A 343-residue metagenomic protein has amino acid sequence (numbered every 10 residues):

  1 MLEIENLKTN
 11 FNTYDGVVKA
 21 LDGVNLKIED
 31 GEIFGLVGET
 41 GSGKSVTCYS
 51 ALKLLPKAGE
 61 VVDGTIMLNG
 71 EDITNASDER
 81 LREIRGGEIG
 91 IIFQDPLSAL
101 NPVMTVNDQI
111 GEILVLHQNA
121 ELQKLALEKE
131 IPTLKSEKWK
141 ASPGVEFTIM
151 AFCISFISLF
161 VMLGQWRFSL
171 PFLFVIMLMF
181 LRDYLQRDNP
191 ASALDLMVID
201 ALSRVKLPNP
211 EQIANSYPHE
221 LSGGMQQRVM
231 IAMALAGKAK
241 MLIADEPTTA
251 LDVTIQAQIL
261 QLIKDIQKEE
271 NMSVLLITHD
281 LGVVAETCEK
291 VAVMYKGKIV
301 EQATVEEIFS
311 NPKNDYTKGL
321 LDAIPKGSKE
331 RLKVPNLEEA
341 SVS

Functional and structural regions predicted by a protein language model:
V61-D72, L127, I199: Conserved ABC transporter NBD signature motif
A236-K240: A short, proline-enriched helix->beta-strand linker immediately N-terminal to the Walker B motif in ABC-type P-loop
V284-E286: A short, surface-exposed alpha-helical micro-motif characterized by mixed small hydrophobic and charged/polar residues
K290, Q302: Short, glycine/charged-rich "phosphate-handling" switch motifs in NTP-dependent and phosphotransfer domains
A303-S343: Short catalytic/signature loops enriched in Gly
